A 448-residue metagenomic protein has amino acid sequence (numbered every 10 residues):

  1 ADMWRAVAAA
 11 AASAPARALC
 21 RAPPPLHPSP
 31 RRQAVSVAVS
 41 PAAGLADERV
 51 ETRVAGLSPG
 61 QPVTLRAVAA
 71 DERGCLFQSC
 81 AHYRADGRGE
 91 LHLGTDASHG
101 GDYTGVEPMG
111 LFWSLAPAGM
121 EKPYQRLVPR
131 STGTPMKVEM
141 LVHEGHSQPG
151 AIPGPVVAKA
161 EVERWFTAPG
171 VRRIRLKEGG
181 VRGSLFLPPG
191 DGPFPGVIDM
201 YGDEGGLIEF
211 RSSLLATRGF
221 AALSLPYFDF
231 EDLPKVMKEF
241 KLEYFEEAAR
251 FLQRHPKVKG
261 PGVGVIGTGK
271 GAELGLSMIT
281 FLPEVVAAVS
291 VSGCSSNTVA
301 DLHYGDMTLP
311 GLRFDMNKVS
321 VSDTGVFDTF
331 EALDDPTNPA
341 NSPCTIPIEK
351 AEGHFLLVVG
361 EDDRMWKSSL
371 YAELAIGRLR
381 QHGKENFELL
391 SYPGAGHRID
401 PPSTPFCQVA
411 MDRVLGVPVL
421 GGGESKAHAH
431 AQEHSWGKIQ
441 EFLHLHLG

Functional and structural regions predicted by a protein language model:
D2-V35: N-terminal mitochondrial targeting presequence
Q33-L45, V50-P62, A69, R73-D86 (+1 more regions): N-terminal cap/lid segment of alpha/beta-hydrolase-fold proteins
R66-M120: Ser/Thr-rich low-complexity repeats and stalk/linker segments
G180-R182, D191-R254, A300-H303, C407-G423: Cap/lid segment of the alpha/beta-hydrolase catalytic domain
G206-F210, R218, E246-K318, F327-K350 (+1 more regions): Primarily recognizes the serine-hydrolase "nucleophile elbow" in alpha/beta-hydrolase and SGNH/GDSL folds
S295-Y304, L389-A410: Short, solvent-exposed beta-strand-terminating loops
D323-P402, A431-G437, H444-L445: Serine-hydrolase catalytic core
F406-G448: Catalytic active-site module of serine/aspartate enzymes centered on a nucleophile-bearing elbow/loop
